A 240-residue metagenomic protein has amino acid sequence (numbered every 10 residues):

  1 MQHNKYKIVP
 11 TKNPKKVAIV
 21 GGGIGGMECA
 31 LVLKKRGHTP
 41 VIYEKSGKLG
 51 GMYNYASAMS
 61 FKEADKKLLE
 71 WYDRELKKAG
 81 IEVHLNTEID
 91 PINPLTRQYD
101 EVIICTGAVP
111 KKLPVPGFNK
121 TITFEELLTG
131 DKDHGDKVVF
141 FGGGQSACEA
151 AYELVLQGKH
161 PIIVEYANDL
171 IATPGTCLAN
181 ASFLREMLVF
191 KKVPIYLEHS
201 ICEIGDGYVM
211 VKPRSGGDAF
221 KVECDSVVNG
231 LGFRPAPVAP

Functional and structural regions predicted by a protein language model:
M1-T11, L76: Ferredoxin-type iron-sulfur electron-transfer modules in oxidoreductases and energy-metabolism complexes
V9-Y43, H84-T96, C105-V115, E125-T176 (+1 more regions): Rossmann-like dinucleotide/flavin-binding elements
I42-K78, A151-H199: Rossmann-like dinucleotide-binding cores of NAD(P)H-dependent redox enzymes
V102: Short glycine-rich phosphate-binding loop at a beta-alpha junction
F118-I122: Active-site regions of enzymes building and remodeling cell-envelope glycoconjugates
V209-V211: SH3/SH3-like beta-barrel fold
